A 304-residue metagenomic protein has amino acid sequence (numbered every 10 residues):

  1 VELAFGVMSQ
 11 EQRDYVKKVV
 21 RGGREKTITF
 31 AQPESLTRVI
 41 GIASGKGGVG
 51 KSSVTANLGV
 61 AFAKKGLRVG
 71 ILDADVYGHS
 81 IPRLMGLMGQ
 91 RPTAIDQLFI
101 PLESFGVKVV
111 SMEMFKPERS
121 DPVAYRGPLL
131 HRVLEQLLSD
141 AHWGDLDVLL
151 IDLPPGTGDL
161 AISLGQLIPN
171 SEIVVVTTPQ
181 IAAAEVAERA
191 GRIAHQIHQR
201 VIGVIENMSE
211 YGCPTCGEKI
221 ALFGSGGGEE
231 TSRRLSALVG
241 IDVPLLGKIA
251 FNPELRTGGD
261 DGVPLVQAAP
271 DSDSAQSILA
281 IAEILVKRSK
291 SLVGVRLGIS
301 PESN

Functional and structural regions predicted by a protein language model:
E2-T27, G191-N304: C-terminal lobe/tail of nucleotide-utilizing enzymes
A31-T37: Phosphate-binding P-loop
R38-D75, G191: Walker A/P-loop phosphate-binding motif and the immediately C-terminal alpha-helix
G48-N57, H79-P82, L153-A161, A183-V186: Short glycine/serine/threonine-rich phosphate/pyrophosphate-binding segments that cradle anionic phosphate groups
F62-S120, A124-Y125, H131-R132, L138: Phosphate-binding loop that captures ATP/GTP phosphates
G106-K108, G144-L149, E172: Loop/turn-to-beta-strand initiation segments
V110, Q166, A280: Glycine-rich phosphate-binding loops of nucleotide-dependent enzymes
K116-L164, A183: Phosphate-binding/switch loop-helix module in NTP-utilizing enzymes
